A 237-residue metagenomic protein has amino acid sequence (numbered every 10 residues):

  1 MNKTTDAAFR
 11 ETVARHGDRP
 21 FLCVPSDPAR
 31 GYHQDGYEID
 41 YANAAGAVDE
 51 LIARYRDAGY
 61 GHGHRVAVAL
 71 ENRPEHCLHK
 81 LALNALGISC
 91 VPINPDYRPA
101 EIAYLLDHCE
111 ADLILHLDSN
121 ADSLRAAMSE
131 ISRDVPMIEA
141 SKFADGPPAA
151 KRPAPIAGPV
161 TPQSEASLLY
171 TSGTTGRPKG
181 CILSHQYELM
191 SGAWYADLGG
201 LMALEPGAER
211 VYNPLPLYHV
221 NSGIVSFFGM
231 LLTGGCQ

Functional and structural regions predicted by a protein language model:
M1-D27, G46, A166: A short N-terminal helical cap/helix-turn-helix that marks the beginning of AMP-binding/adenylate-forming
N2, G17-P20, K151-Y170, G176-R177 (+1 more regions): Conserved pre-ATP/AMP-binding loop-to-beta segment of ANL
L22-R73, C77-L81, R98-A103: Conserved AMP-binding/adenylate-forming core of the ANL superfamily
S26-Y37, S119-P162, R177-P178, L189: ANL superfamily adenylate-forming
Y37-A42, A166-A193: Conserved AMP-binding A3 loop
R65, E71-V91, P95-P99, H108-L113 (+2 more regions): A short helix-loop-beta submotif of the ANL/AMP-binding
Y97-A127, G146-A150, S191-Y212: Conserved ATP-dependent adenylate/AMP-binding module captured primarily in the ANL superfamily
L189-R210, Y218-Q237: Conserved AMP-binding/adenylation subdomain of ANL enzymes
